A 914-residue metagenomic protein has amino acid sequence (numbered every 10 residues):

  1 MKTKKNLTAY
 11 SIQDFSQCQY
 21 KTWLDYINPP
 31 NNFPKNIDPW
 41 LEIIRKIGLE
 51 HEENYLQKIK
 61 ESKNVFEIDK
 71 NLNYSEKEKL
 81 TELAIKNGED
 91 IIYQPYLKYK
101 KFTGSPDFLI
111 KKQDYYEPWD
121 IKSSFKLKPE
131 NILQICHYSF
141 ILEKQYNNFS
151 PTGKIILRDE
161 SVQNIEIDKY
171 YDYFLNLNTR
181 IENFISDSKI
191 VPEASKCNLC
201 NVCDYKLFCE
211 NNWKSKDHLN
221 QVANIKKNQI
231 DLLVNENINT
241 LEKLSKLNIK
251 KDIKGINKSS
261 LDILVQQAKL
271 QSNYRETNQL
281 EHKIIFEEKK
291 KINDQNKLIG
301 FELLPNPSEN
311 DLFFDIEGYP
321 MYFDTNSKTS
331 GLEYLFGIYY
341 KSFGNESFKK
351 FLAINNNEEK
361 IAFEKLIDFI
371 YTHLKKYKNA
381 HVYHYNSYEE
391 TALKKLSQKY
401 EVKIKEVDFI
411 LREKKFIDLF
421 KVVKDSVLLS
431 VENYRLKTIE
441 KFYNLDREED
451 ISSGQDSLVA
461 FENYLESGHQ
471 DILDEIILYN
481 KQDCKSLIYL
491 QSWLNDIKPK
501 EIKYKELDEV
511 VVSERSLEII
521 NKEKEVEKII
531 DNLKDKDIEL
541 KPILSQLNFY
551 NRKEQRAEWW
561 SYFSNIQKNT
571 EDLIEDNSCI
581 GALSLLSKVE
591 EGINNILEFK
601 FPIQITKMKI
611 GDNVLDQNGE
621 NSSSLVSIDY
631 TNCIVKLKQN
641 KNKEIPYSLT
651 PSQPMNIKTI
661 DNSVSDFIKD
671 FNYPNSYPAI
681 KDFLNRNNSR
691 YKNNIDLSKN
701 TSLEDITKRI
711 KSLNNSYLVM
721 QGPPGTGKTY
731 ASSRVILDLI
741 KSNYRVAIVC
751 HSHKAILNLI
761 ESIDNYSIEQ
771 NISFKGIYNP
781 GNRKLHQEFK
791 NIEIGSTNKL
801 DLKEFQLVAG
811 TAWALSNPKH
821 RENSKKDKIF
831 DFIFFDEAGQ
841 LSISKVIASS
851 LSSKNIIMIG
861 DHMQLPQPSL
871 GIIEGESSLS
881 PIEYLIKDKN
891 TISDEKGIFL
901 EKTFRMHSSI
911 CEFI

Functional and structural regions predicted by a protein language model:
M1-Q113: Metal-dependent nuclease catalytic cores that hydrolyze phosphodiester bonds in DNA/RNA, characterized by
Q17, Y26-N64, E501-Q617: Accessory interdomain/linker segments of ATP-dependent helicases and helicase-like nucleic-acid enzymes that mediate
Y74, G88-Y99, T103-I110, P118-S186 (+2 more regions): Conserved DEDDh/DEDDy metal-dependent 3′-5′ exonuclease domain
L97, Q279-H381, Q398-V402: Conserved RNase H-like, two-metal-ion catalytic cores of nucleic-acid enzymes
K154-S161, I165-K216, K227, E236 (+1 more regions): Acidic, Mg2+-coordinating catalytic module of metal-dependent nucleases/exonucleases that use a two-metal-ion mechanism
K214-N278: Compact, charge-rich alpha-helical regulatory domains located at protein termini
N640-A814: ASCE P-loop NTPase motor cores of helicases and related translocases
K741-Y744, C750-L757, E761-S762, L807 (+1 more regions): Conserved helicase motor core of SF1/SF2 NTP-dependent helicases
